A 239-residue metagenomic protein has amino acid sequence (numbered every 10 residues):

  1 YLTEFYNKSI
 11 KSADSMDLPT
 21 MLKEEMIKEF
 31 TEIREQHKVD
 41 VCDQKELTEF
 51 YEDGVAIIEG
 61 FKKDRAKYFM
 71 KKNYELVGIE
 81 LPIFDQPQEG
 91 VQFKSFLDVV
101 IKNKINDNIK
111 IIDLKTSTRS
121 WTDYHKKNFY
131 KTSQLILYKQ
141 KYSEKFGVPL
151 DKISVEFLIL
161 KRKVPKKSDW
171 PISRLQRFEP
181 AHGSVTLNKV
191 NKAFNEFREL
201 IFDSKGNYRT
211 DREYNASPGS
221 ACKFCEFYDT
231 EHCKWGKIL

Functional and structural regions predicted by a protein language model:
Y1-I79: A non-catalytic, helix-rich entry segment at domain boundaries
I33-K38, I111, S117-S120, F197-Y208: Short amphipathic alpha-helical segments and their helix-coil junctions
V41-K45, D64-K67, P87-Q88, T122-K126 (+2 more regions): Short helix-to-loop capping/linker segments positioned immediately adjacent to catalytic or ligand/cofactor-binding
E49, D53, K94, Y130-S133 (+4 more regions): Generic recognition of stable, solvent-exposed alpha-helical segments in well-folded globular domains
G54, V99, C225: A residue-level signal for conserved active-site and pocket-lining positions in enzyme catalytic cores
Y74-V77, I109, D151-V155: Residue-level recognition of the N-termini of beta-strands and the immediately preceding loop/turn
V77-K145: Non-catalytic protein-protein interaction segments used by genome-maintenance enzymes to assemble and couple activities
Q140-L239: Metal-dependent nuclease catalytic regions and adjoining charged, substrate-binding loops involved in nucleic-acid end
